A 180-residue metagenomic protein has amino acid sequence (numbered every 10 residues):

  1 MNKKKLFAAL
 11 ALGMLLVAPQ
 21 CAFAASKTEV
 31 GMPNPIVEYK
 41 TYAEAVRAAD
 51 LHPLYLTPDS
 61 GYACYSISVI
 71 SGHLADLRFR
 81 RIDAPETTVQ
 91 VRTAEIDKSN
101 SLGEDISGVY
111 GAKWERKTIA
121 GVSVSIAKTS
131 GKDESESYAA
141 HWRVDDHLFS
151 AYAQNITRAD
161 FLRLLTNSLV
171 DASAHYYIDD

Functional and structural regions predicted by a protein language model:
M1-A24: Sec-dependent N-terminal signal peptides of Gram-positive bacterial secreted proteins and lipoproteins
S26-A139, R143-D145: Short, solvent-exposed recognition patches
D145-H147, A151-D180: Surface-exposed amphipathic alpha-helical segments
